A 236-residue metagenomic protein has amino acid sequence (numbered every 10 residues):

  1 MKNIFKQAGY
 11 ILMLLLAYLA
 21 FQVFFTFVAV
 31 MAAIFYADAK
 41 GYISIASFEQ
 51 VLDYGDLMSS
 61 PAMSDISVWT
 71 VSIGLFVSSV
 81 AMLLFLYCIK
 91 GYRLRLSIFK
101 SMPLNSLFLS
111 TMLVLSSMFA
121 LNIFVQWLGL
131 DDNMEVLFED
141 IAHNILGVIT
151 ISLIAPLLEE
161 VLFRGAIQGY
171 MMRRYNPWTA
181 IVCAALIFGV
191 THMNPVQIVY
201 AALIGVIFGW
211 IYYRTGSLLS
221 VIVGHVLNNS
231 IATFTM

Functional and structural regions predicted by a protein language model:
M1-R95, S230-M236: N-terminal, membrane-interfacial amphipathic/helix-forming hydrophobic leader that caps and precedes the first
A8-L16, W69-S72, L104-M112, I145-I149 (+3 more regions): Hydrophobic alpha-helical transmembrane segments
F21-F27, M31, A185, Q197-M236: Functionally important transmembrane alpha-helices
A33-I43, G55-I66, C88-V161, G169 (+1 more regions): Juxtamembrane helix-loop-helix connectors linking adjacent transmembrane helices in multi-pass membrane enzymes
F76-V80, I145, I149, V199-V206 (+1 more regions): Membrane-embedded alpha-helical segments of multi-pass membrane proteins, especially the transmembrane helices
L157-L162, A166-I167, N194, L227-I231: Active-site His/Glu-centered metal-binding helix of metallohydrolases
L158-C183, W210-S217: Membrane-interface helix/loop boundary segments of multi-pass membrane proteins
V190-V196: Membrane-interface helix caps and helix-loop-helix hairpins in membrane proteins
